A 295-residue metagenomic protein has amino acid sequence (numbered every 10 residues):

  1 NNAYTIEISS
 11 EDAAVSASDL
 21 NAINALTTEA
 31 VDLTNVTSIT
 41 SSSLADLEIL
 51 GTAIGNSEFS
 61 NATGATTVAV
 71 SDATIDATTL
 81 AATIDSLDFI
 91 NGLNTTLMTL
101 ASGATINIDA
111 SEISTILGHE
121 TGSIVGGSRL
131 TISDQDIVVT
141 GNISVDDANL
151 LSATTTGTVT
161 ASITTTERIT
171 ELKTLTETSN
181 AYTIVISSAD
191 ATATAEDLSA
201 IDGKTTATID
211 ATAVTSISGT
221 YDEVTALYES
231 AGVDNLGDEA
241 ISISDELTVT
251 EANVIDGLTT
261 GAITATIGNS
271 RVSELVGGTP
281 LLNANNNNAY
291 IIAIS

Functional and structural regions predicted by a protein language model:
N1-S295: General marker for long, soluble alpha-helical cores
